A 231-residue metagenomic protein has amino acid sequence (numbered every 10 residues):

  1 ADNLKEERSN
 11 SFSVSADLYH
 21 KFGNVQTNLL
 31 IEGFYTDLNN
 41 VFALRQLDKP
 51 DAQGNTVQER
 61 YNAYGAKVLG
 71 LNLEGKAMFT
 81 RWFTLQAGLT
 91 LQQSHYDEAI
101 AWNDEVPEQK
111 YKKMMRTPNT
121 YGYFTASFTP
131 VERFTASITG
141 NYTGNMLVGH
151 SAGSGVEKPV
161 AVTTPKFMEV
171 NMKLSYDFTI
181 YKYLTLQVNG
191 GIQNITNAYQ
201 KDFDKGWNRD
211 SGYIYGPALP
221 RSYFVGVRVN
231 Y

Functional and structural regions predicted by a protein language model:
A1-N3, T56-N62, V106-K113, V156-V162 (+1 more regions): Extracellular loop and loop/strand-boundary signature of outer-membrane beta-barrel proteins
N3-L4, F42-L44, L73, Q93 (+2 more regions): Extracellular/periplasmic, surface-exposed regions of secreted and cell-surface proteins
K5-Y61, K67: Membrane-embedded beta-barrel scaffold of Gram-negative outer-membrane proteins
R8-F12, G65-L69, R116-G122, K166-V170 (+2 more regions): Residues that define the transmembrane beta-barrel architecture of outer-membrane proteins
V14-L18, L71-A77, A87, F124-F128 (+4 more regions): Residues on the lipid-exposed face of transmembrane beta-strands in outer-membrane beta-barrel proteins
K21-T27, W82, R133, T179-L186: Short loop/turn motifs that connect adjacent beta-strands in outer-membrane beta-barrel proteins
N28, E32-D37, N55, E59-A152: Gram-negative outer-membrane beta-barrel transporters
D37-N40, L85, N141-S151, Y176-Y231: C-terminal beta-signal and adjacent terminal beta-strands/loops of Gram-negative outer-membrane beta-barrel proteins
